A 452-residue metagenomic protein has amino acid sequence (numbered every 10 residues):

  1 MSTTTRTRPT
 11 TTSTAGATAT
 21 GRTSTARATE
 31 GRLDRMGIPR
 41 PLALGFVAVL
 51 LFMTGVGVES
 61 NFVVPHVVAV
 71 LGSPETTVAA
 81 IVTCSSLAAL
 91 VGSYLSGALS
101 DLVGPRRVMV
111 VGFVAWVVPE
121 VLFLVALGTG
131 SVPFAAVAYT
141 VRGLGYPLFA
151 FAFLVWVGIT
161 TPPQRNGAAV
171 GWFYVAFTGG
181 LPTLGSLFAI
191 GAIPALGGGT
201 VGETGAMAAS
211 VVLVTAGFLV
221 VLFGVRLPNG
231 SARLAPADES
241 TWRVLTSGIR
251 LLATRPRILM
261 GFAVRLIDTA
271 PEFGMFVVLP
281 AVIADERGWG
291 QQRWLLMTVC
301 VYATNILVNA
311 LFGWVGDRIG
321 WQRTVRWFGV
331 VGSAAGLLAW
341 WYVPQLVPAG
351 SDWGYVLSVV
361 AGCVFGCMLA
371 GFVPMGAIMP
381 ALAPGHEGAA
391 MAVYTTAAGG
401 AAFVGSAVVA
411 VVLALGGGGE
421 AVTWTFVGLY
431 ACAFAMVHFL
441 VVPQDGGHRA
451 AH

Functional and structural regions predicted by a protein language model:
S24-P39, L227-F262: Juxtamembrane intracellular "pre-TM" segments in multi-pass secondary transporters
M36-S86, L259-V264, T269-E286: Helix-loop boundary and gating motifs at the non-cytosolic
S93-G104, V308-W321, L413: Helix-to-loop junctions at the C-terminal end of transmembrane segments in multipass secondary transporters
L102-F113, R318-V331: Cytoplasmic membrane-interface "Motif A"-like loop-to-helix N-cap segments of 12-TM Major Facilitator Superfamily
V114-T129, V331-G350: C-terminal ends and interior cores of transmembrane alpha-helices in multi-pass membrane transporters/permeases
L148-T161, A370-A383: Intracellular juxtamembrane helix-capping segments at the cytosolic ends of symmetry-related transmembrane helices
G171-A189, A397-G405: Glycine-rich segments within core transmembrane alpha-helices of 12-TM secondary carriers
H386-L415: A late C-terminal transmembrane helix in Major Facilitator Superfamily
